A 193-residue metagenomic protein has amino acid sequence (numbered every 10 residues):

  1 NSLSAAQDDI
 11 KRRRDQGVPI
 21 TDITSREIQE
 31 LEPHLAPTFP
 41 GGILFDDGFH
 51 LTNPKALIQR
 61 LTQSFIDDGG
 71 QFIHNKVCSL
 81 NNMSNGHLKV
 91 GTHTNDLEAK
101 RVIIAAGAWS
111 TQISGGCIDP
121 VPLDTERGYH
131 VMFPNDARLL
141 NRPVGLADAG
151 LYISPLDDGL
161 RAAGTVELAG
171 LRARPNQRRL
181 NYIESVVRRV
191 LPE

Functional and structural regions predicted by a protein language model:
N1-L3, E32-P37: A conserved beta-strand/loop capping segment in the N-terminal third of enzymes that catalyze redox or closely related
N1-S25: Dinucleotide-binding Rossmann-like beta1-alpha1 core, especially the glycine-rich loop that anchors the ADP
L3, S25, K55, G107-A108: Alpha-helix N-cap/helix-start capping motif
A6, I58, L180-E184: A general structural signal for well-ordered alpha-helical segments in protein cores
D8-R12, L35-R101: Helical element adjacent to the flavin cofactor pocket in flavoenzyme catalytic cores
S79-N81, N85-H87, D96-E193: Active-site substrate-recognition segment that forms the wall of the catalytic cavity or substrate channel
